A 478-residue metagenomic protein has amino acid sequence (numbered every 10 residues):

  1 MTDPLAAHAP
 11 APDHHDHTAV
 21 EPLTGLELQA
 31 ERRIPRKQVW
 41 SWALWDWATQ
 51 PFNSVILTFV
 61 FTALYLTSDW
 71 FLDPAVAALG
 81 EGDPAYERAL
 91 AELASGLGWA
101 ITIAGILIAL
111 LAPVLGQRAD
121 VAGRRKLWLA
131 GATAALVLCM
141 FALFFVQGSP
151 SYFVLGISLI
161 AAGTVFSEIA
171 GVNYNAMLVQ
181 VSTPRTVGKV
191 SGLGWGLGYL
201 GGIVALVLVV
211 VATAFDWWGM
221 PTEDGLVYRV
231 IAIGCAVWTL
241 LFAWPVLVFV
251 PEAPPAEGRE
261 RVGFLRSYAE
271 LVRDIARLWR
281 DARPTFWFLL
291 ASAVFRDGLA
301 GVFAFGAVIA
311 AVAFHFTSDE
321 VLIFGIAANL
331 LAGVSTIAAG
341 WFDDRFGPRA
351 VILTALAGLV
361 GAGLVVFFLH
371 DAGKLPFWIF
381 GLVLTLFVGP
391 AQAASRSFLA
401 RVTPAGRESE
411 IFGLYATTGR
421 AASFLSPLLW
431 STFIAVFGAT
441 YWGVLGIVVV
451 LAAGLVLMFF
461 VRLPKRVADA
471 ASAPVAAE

Functional and structural regions predicted by a protein language model:
V20-V39, E252-L290: Juxtamembrane intracellular "pre-TM" segments in multi-pass secondary transporters
I56-A94, A304-V321: Short amphipathic helix-loop junctions that connect adjacent transmembrane helices in Major Facilitator Superfamily/SLC
A89-A91, A212-V237, T432-L451: A membrane-interface helix-boundary motif in multi-pass transporters
I108-R124, V334-P348, I434: Helix-to-loop junctions at the C-terminal end of transmembrane segments in multipass secondary transporters
A119-A134, D344-G358: Cytoplasmic membrane-interface "Motif A"-like loop-to-helix N-cap segments of 12-TM Major Facilitator Superfamily
A130-P150, A357-A372: C-terminal ends and interior cores of transmembrane alpha-helices in multi-pass membrane transporters/permeases
F144, W238-F249, L445-E478: Multi-pass alpha-helical transporter architecture, strongest for 12-TM Major Facilitator/SLC carriers used
R349-Q392: C-terminal transmembrane helical hairpin of 12-TM major facilitator-type secondary transporters
